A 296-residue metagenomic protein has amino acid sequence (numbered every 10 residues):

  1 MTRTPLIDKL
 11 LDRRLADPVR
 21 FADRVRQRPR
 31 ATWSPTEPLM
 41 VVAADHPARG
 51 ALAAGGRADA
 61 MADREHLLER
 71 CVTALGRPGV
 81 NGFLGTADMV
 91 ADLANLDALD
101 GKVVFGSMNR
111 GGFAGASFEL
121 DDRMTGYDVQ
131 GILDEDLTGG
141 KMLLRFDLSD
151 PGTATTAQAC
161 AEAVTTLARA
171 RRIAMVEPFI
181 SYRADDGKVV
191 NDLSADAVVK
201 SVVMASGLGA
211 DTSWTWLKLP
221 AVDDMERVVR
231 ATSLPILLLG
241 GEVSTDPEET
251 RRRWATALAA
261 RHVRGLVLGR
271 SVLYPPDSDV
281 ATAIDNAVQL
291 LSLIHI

Functional and structural regions predicted by a protein language model:
T2-A116, D122, G126-Y127, K218-V222 (+1 more regions): Metallocofactor- and cofactor-centric catalytic cores in central/energy metabolism, strongly enriched
V42, E177, L217, G269: Conserved, mostly hydrophobic/aromatic
A60-P78, D122-M142, F146-I173, I180-L234 (+1 more regions): Alpha/beta enzyme core
A87, L144, A221, G240-E242 (+1 more regions): Short secondary-structure boundary segments
G101-G106, A170-A174, T232-S244: Short beta-strand/loop segments at the ligand-binding rim of alpha/beta enzyme cores
F146, V243, H262-D277: Glycine-rich phosphate-binding active-site loops on the catalytic face of alpha/beta enzymes
E248-R251, P276-D285: Histidine/acidic-residue-rich catalytic or RNA/ligand-binding cores of hydrolases and nuclease-related proteins
I294-I296: Conserved small/polar residues in nucleotide/adenosyl-binding loops
